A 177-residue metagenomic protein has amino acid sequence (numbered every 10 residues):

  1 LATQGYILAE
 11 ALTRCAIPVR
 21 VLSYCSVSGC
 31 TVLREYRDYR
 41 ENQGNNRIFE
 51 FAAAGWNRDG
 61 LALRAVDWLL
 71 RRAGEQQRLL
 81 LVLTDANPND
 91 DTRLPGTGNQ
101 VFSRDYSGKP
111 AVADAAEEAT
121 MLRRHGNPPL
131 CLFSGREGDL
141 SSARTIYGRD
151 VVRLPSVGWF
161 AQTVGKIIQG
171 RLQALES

Functional and structural regions predicted by a protein language model:
L1-S177: Acidic, glycine-rich A-domain
